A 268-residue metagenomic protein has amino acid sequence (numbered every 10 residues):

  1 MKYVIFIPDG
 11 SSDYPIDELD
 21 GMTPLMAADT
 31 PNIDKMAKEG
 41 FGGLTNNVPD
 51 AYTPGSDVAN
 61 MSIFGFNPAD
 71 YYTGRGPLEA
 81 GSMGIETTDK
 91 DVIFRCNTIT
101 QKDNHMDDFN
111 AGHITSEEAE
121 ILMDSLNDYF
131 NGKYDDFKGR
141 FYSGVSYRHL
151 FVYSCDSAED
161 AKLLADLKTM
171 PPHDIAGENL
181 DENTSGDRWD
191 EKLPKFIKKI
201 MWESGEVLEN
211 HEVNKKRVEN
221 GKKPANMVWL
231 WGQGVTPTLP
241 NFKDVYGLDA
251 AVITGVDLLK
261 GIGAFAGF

Functional and structural regions predicted by a protein language model:
K2-Y14, M36, R217, A225-W229 (+1 more regions): Beta-strand elements within well-structured catalytic alpha/beta cores of enzymes that handle phosphate/sulfate esters
F6, A28-P31, E117-I121, K195 (+4 more regions): Conserved active-site and cofactor/substrate-binding residues in soluble primary-metabolism enzymes
S12-F130: Active-site nucleophile/metal-coordination loop of metallo-enzymes that catalyze phosphate/sulfate and related
M36, F151, G221: A residue-level signal for conserved active-site and pocket-lining positions in enzyme catalytic cores
E39, E203, V207-H211, G261 (+1 more regions): Generic, well-ordered alpha-helical scaffold segments in large soluble proteins
G42-N46, G132-Y142, A250-V252, G267-F268: Short secondary-structure junctions
R75-P77, S82-L208: A contiguous, mid-domain pocket- or channel-lining segment that forms the substrate-recognition surface
G186-F196, V213-F268: Terminal, contiguous helix-loop blocks that mediate binding/assembly
